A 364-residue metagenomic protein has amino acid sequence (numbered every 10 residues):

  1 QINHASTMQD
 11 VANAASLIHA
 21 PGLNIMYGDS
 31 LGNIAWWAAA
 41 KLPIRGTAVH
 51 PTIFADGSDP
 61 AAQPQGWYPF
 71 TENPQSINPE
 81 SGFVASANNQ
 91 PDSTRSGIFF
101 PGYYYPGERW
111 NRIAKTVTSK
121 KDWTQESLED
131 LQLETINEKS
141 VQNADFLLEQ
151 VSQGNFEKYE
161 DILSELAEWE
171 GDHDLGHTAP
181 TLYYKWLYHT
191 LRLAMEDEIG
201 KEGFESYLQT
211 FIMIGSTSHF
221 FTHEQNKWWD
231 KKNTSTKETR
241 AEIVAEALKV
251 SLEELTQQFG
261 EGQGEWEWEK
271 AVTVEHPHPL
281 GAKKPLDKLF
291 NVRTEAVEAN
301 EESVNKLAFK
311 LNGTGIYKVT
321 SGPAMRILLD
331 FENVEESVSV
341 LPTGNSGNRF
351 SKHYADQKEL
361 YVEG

Functional and structural regions predicted by a protein language model:
Q1-S164, E168-G364: C-terminal/peripheral segments of proteins
